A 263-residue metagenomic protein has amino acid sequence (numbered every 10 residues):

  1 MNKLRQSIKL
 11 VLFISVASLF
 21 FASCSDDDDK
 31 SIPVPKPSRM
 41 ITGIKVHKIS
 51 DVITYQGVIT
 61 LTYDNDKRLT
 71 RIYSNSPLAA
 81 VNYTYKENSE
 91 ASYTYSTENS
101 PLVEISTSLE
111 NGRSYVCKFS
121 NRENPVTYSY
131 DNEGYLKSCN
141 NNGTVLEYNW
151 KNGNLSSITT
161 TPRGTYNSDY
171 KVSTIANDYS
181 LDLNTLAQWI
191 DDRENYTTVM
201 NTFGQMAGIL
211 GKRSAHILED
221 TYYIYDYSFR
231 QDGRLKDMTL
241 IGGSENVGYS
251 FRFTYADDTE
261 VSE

Functional and structural regions predicted by a protein language model:
N2-V11: Bacterial N-terminal signal peptides that target proteins for export
F20-S23: C-terminal motif of bacterial Sec signal peptides marking the signal peptidase cleavage site
D26-E263: Buried hydrophobic residues that stabilize the cores of well-folded domains
